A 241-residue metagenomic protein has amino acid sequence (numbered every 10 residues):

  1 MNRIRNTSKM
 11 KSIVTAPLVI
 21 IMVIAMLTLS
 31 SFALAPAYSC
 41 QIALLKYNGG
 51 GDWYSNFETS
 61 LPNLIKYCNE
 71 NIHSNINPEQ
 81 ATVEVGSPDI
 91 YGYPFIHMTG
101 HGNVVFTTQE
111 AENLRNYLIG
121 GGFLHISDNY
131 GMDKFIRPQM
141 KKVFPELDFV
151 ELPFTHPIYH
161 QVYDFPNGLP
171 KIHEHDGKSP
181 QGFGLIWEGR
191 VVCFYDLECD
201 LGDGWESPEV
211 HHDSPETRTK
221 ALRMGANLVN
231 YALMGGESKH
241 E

Functional and structural regions predicted by a protein language model:
M1-S12: N-terminal secretory signal peptides that target proteins for export/translocation
P17-S31: Bacterial N-terminal signal peptides
F32-F95, H101-G102, D200-L201, S207-E241: Aromatic-Pro/Gly-enriched surface loop or interdomain linker that acts as a lid/target-recognition segment
L34-Y38, P88-G92, L118-I119, K178 (+1 more regions): Extracellular/periplasmic catalytic domains that process cell-envelope and extracellular macromolecules
Q41, N48-D52, S60, D133-E209 (+2 more regions): An acidic, glycine-rich "communication" segment
I42, F95-K134: Short alpha-beta junction capping motif
N69-H73, I119-G122, K141-P145, L233: Sec-exported extracytoplasmic/periplasmic mature domains
P78-V85, T107-N113, G177-Q181: Alpha-helical scaffolding within the catalytic cores of extracellular/periplasmic polymer-degrading hydrolases
